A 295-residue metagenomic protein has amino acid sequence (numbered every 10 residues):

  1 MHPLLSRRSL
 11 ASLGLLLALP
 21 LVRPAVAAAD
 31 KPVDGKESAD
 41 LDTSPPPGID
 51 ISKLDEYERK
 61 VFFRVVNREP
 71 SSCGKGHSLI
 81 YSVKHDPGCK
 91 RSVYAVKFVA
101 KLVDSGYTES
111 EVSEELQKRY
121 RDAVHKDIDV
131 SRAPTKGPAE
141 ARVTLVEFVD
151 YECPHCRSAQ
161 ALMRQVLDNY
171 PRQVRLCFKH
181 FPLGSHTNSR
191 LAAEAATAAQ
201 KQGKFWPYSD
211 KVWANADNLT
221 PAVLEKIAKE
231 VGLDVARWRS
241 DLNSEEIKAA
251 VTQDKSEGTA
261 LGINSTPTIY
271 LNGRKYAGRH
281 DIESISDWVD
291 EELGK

Functional and structural regions predicted by a protein language model:
M1-P20: N-terminal secretory signal peptides
E56-S71: Immediate flanking context of iron-sulfur cluster ligation sites
R68-L79, Y151-H155: Local cysteine-cluster metal-coordination motifs and their immediate loop/turn environment, predominantly Fe-S cluster
R91, F148-V149, H155-L167, K179 (+1 more regions): C-terminal cap of thioredoxin/glutaredoxin-like
I128-V143: A short beta-strand-turn-helix
A139-C153, L176: Short active-site neighborhood of thiol/selenol oxidoreductases, capturing the structured segment around
Q173-R190: Thiol-based oxidoreductase modules, predominantly thioredoxin-like and allied folds used for disulfide exchange
A196-N218, G232-R239, E246: Short, internal strand/loop/helix patches that form the active-site neighborhood or redox-interaction surface
